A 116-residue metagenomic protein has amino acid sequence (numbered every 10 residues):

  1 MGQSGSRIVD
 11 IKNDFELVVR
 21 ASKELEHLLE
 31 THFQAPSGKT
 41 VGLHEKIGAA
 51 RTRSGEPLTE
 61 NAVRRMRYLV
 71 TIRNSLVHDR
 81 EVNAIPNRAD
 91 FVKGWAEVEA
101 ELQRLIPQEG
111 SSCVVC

Functional and structural regions predicted by a protein language model:
M1-T71, S75-C116: Amphipathic alpha-helical interface elements
